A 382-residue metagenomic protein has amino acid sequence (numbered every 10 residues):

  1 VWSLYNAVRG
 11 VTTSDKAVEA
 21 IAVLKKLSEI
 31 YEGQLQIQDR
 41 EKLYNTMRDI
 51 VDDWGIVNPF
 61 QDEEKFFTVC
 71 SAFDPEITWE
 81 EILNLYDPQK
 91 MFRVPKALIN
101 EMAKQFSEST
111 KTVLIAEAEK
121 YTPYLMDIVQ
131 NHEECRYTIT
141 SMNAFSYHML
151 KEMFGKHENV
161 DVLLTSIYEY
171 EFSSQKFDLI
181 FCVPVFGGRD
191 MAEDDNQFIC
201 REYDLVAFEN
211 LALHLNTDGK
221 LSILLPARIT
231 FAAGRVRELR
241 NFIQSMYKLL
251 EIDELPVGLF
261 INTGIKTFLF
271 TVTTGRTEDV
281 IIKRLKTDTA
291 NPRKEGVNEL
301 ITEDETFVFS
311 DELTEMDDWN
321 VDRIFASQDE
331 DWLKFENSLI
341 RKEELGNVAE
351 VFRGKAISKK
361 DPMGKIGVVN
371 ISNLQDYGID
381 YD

Functional and structural regions predicted by a protein language model:
V1-T12: Short amphipathic alpha-helical segments and their helix-coil junctions
K16-K90: Long recognition/docking surfaces used for binding and targeting
D87-C182, G187-R189, P226-A227, L239: Conserved S-adenosyl-L-methionine
P184-A207, R228: Mobile active-site "lid"/loop adjacent to the S-adenosyl-L-methionine
R201-I265, L269-T271: Conserved Class I SAM-dependent methyltransferase catalytic core
L269-T273, R284, N370: Short, well-ordered beta-strand micro-motif
F309-A356: Non-catalytic DNA-recognition/assembly elements of restriction-modification systems
G346-I357, S372-D382: Sequence-specific dsDNA recognition surfaces
